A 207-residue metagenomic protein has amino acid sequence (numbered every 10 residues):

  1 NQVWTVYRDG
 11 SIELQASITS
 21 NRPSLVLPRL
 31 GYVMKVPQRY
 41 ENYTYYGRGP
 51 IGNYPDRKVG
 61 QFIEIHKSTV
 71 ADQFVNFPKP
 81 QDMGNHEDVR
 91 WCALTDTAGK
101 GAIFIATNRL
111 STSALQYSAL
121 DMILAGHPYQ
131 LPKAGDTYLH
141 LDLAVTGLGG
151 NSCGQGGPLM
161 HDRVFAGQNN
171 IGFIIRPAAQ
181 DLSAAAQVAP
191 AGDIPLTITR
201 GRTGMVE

Functional and structural regions predicted by a protein language model:
N1-P195: Beta-strand/loop-rich accessory regions of lumenal/periplasmic or secreted enzymes, predominantly carbohydrate-active
A16, P195-E207: Surface beta-strand/loop "capping" patches
